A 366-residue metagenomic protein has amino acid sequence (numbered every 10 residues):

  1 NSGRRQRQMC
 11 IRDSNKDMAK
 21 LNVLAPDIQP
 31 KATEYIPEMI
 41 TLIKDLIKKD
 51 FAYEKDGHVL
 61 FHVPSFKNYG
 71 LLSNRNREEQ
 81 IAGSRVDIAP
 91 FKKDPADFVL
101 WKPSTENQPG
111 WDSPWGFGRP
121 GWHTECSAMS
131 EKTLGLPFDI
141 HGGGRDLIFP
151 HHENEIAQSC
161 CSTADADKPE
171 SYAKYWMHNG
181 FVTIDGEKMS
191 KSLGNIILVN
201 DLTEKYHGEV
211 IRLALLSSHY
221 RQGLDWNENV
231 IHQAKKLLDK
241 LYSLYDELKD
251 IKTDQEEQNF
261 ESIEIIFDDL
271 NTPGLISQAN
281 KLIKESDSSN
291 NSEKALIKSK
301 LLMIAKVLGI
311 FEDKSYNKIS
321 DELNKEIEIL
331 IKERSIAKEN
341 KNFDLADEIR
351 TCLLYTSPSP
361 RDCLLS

Functional and structural regions predicted by a protein language model:
N1-R7, I11, Y355-S366: Single conserved hydrophobic/aromatic residue that forms the stacking wall/gate of nucleotide- or nucleobase-binding
D13, P37-K249: Alpha-helical recognition segments enriched in aromatics with Gly/Pro capping that present substrate-recognition
N22, D27, K31, G143-G144: Helix-loop segments that flank and shape redox-cofactor active sites
D27-Y35, N179-G180: Acidic carboxylate-rich catalytic motifs and surrounding loops in phosphoryl-/glycosyl-chemistry enzymes
Y35-E38, L275: An acidic site on a long C-lobe helix of protein kinase domains
K188-S357, S366: Structural preference for alpha-helix termini/caps and helix-kink/transition segments
